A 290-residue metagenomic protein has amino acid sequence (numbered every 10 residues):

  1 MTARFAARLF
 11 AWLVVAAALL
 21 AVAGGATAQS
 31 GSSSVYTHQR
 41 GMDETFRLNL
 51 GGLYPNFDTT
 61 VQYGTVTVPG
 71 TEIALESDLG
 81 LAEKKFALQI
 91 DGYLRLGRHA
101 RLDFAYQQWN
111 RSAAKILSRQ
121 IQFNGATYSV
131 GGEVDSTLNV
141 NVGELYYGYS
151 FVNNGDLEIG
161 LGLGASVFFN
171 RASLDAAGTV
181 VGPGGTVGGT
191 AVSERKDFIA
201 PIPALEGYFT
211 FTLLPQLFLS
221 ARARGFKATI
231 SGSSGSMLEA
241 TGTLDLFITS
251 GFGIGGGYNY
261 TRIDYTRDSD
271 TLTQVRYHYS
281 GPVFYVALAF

Functional and structural regions predicted by a protein language model:
M1-M42: Cleavable N-terminal export/targeting peptides
A28-W109, G281-V283, A287-A289: Short glycine/proline- and aromatic-enriched beta-strand/turn motifs that initiate or cap beta-hairpins
T45, K85-Q89, V140-E144, A200-A204 (+2 more regions): Transmembrane beta-barrel architecture of outer-membrane proteins
L48-Y54, F104-Q108, L161-V167, A221-G225 (+2 more regions): Transmembrane beta-barrel strands of outer-membrane/channel proteins
L50-G52, I90-L94, L145-Y149, L163-V167 (+4 more regions): Residues on the lipid-exposed face of transmembrane beta-strands in outer-membrane beta-barrel proteins
D58-K85, Q108-N141, F168-A200, A228-S231 (+1 more regions): Extracellular/periplasm-exposed beta-strand and loop segments of Gram-negative cell-envelope proteins, dominated by
H99-L102, G155-L157, P215-L219, S250-I254: Repeated loop/turn-to-beta-strand initiation elements of outer-membrane beta-barrel proteins
F218-G235: Transmembrane beta-strand segments that form the barrel wall of outer-membrane beta-barrel proteins
